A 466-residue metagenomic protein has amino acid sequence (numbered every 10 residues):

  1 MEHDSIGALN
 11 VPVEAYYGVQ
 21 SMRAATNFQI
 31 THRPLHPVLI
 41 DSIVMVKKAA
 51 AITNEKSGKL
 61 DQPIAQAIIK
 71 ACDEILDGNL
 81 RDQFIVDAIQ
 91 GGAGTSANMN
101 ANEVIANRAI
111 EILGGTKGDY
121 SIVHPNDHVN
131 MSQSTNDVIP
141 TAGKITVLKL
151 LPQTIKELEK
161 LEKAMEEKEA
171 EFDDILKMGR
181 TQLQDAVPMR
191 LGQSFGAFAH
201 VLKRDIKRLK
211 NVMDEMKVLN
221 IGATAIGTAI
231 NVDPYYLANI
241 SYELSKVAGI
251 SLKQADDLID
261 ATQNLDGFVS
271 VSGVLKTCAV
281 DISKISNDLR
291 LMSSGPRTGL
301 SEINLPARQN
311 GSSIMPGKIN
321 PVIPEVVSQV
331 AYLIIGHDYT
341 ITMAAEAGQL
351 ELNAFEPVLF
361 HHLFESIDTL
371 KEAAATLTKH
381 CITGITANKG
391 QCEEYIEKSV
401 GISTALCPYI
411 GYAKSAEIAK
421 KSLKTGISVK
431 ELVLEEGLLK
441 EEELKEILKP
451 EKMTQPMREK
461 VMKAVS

Functional and structural regions predicted by a protein language model:
M1-S466: Conserved, well-structured ligand/cofactor-binding cores
